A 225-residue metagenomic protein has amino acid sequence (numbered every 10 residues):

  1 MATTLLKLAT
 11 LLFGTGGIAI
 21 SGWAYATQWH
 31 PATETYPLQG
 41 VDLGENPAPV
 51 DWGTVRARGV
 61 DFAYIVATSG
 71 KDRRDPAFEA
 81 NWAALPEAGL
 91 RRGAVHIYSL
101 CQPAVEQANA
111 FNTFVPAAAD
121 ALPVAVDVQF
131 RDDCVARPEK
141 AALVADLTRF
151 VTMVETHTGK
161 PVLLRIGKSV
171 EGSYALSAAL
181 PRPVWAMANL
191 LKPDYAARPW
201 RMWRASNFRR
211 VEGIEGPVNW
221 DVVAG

Functional and structural regions predicted by a protein language model:
T4-Y25: Hydrophobic membrane-insertion alpha-helices, especially the h-region of bacterial N-terminal signal peptides
S21-Y36: C-terminal region of N-terminal signal peptides and the immediate post-cleavage residues of exported proteins
A32-P49, A179-G225: Functionally critical loop-and-helix segments that line ligand-binding/catalytic clefts of soluble enzyme domains
T33-V50, V66-R149, E155-K160: Substrate-binding cleft of extracellular glycoside hydrolase catalytic domains
P103-A104, E171-A178: Glycine-rich, charge-decorated loop segments at or immediately adjacent to ligand/cofactor-binding or catalytic sites
F111-D132, A175-W200: Structural recognition of alpha->loop->beta junctions
G159-G172: Aromatic-lined carbohydrate-recognition surfaces of secreted/lumenal glycan-active proteins
